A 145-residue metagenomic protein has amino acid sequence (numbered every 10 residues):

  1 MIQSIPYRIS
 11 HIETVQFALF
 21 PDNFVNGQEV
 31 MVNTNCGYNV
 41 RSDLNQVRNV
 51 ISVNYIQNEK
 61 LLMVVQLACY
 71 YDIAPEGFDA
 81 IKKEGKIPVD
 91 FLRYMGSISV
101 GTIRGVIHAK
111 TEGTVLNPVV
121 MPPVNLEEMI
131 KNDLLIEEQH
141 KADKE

Functional and structural regions predicted by a protein language model:
M1-I98, G105-A109, G113-E145: N-terminal intrinsically disordered, cationic/polar leader segments that include organellar targeting peptides
